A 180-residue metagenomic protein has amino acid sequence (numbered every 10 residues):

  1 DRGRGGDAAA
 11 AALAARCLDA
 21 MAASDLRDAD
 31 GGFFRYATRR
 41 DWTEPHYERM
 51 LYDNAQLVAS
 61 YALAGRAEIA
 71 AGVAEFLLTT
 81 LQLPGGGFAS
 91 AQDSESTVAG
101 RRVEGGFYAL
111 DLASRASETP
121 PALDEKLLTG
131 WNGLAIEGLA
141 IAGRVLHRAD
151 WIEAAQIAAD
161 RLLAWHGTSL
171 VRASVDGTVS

Functional and structural regions predicted by a protein language model:
D1-S180: Glycan-recognition and catalytic cores of secretory/periplasmic carbohydrate-active enzymes
